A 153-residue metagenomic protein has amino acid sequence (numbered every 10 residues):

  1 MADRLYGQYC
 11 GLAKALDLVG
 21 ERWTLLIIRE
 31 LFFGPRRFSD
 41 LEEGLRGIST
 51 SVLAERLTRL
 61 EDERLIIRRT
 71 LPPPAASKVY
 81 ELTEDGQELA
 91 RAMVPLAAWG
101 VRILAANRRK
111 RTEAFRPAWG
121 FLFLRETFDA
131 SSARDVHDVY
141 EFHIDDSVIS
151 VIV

Functional and structural regions predicted by a protein language model:
M1-Q8: N-terminal intrinsically disordered/low-complexity leader segments
C10-S49: N-terminal helix-turn-helix DNA-binding core of bacterial DNA-binding proteins
T24, T50, V79-L82, R91: Extended, compositionally biased eukaryotic interaction scaffolds
R56: Residues within the DNA-recognition helix of helix-turn-helix
E61-E81: Beta-hairpin "wing" of winged helix-turn-helix
E81, D85-S150: Acidic, aliphatic-rich amphipathic alpha-helical segments
